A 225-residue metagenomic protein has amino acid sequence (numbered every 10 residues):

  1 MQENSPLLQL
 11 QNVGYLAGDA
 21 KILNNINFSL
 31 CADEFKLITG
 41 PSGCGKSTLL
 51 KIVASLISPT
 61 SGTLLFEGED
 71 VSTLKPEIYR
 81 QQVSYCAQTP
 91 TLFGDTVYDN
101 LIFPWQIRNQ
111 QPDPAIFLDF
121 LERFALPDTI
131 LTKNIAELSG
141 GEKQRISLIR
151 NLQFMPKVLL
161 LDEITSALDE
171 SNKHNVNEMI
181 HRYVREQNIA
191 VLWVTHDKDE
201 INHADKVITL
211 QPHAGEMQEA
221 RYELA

Functional and structural regions predicted by a protein language model:
A54: Helix-to-loop junction immediately C-terminal to a conserved catalytic motif
G62-D70, Y79: Conserved ABC transporter NBD signature motif
T89-D99, R108: Conserved catalytic motifs of ABC-family nucleotide-binding domains
P112-I130: Conserved ABC ATPase "signature" region
N134-L138, E142: Conserved ABC ATPase signature
S147-L148: Hydrophobic anchor residue at the start of the ABC signature
L159-E163: Catalytic Walker B motif of ABC-type/P-loop ATPase nucleotide-binding domains
